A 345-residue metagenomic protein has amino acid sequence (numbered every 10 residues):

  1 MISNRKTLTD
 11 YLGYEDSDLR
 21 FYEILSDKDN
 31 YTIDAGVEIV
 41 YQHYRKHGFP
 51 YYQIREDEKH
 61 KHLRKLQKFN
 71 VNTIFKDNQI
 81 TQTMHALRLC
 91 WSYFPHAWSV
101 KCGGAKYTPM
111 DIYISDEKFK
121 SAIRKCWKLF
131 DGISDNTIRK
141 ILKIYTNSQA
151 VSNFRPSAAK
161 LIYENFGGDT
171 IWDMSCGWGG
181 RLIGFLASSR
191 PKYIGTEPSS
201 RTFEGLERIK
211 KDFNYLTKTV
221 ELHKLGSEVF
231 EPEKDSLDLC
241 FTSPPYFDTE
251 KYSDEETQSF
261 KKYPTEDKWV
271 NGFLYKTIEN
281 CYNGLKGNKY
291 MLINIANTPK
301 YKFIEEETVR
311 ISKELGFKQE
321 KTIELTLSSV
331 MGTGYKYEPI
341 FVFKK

Functional and structural regions predicted by a protein language model:
M1-S152, A296, K302-F303, E314: N-terminal accessory regions of S-adenosyl-L-methionine
A159-N165, T170-L186, G195-E197, S227 (+3 more regions): Conserved proline-anchored active-site loop of SAM-dependent methyltransferases that bridges a beta-strand
R201-L206: Short alpha-helix immediately C-terminal to the canonical SAM-binding loop
E207-K234: S-adenosyl-L-methionine
L237-T277, P299: Mobile active-site "lid"/loop adjacent to the S-adenosyl-L-methionine
G284-G287: Helix-to-beta-strand junctions that scaffold the AdoMet/dcAdoMet cofactor pocket in Class I SAM-dependent enzymes
P299-K345: Class I S-adenosyl-L-methionine
